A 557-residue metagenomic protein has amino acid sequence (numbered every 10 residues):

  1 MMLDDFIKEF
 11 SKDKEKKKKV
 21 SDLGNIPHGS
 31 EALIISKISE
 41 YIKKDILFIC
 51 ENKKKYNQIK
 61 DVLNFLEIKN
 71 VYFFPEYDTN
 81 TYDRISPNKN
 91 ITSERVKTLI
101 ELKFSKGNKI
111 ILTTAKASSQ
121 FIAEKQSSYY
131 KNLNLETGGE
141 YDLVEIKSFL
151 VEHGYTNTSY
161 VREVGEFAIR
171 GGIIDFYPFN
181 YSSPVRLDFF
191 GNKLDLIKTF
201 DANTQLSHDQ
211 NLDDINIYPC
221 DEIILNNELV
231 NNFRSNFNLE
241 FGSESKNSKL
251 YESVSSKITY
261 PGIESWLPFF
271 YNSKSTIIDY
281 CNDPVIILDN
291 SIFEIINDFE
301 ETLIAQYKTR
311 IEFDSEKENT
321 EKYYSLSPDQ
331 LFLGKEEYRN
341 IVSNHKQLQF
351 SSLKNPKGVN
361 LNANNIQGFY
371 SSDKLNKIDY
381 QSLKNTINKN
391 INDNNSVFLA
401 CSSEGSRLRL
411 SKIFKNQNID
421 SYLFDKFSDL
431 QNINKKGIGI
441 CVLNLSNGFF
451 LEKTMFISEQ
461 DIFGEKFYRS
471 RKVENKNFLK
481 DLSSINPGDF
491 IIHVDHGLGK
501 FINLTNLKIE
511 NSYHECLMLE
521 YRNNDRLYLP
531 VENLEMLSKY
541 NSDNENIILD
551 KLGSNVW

Functional and structural regions predicted by a protein language model:
M1-N544: Conserved beta-alpha structural segments and adjacent helices that either
N541-W557: Long, low-complexity intrinsically disordered regions
